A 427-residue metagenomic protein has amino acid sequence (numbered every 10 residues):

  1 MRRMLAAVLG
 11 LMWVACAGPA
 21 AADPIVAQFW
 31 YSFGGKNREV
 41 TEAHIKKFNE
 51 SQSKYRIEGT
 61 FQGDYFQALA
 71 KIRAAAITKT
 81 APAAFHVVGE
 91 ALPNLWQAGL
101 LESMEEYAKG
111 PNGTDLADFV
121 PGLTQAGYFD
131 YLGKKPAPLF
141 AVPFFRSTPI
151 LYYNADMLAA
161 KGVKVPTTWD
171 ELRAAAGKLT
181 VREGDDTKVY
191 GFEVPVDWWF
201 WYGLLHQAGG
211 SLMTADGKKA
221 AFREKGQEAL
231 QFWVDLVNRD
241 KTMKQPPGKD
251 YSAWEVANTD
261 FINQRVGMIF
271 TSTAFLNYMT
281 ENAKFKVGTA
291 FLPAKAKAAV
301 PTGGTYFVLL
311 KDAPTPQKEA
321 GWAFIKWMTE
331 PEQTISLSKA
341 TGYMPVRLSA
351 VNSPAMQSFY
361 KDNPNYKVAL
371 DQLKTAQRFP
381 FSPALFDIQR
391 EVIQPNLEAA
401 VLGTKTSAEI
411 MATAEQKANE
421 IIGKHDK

Functional and structural regions predicted by a protein language model:
D23, E50-S51, A137, A160-K161 (+5 more regions): Extracytoplasmic/periplasmic substrate-recognition and gating elements
D23-G34, Y55-T60, A84, F192: Short, well-ordered beta-strand elements
A43-L123, D156-T167, D260-N263, G267-M268 (+2 more regions): Extracytoplasmic "Venus flytrap"/periplasmic binding protein-like
G89-T148, G288, A355-K361, L370-Q372: Hinge/lid segment of periplasmic solute-binding proteins
L101, E106-K109, A274-N277, F307-D387 (+1 more regions): Mature extracytoplasmic/periplasmic domains
E105-G122, G133, R182-D186, Y190-G191 (+6 more regions): Short, solvent-exposed loop/beta-turn-alpha elements that line the ligand-binding surface or hinge of extracytoplasmic
A175-K178, K218-D250: Glycine-centered hinge/linker elements that transmit conformational signals in sensory and ligand-binding systems
N365-K417: C-terminal capping/gating helix-and-loop segments adjacent to ligand/active sites or protein-protein/ligand interfaces
